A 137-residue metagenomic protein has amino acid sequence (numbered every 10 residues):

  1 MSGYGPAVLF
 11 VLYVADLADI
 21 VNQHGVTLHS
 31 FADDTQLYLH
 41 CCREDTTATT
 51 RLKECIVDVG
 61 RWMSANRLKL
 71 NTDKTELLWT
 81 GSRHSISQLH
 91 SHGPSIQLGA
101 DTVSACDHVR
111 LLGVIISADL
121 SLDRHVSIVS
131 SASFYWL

Functional and structural regions predicted by a protein language model:
S2-G5, Q36-R61: Catalytic palm subdomain of template-directed nucleic-acid polymerases, centered on the conserved carboxylate motif
G5-Y38, C42: Active-site palm subdomain of RNA-directed nucleic acid polymerases
L9-Y13, R51-C55, W136: Hydrophobic alpha-helical membrane-association signature
A18, V57-S64, F134-L137: Structural signal for well-ordered, non-membrane alpha-helices
G25-T27, S64-T72: Surface-exposed helix-capping loop/turn segments at secondary-structure junctions
L28, T49-L52, I56, L70 (+2 more regions): Hydrophobic packing residues in well-ordered alpha-helices of helical domains and bundles
E44, L68-D107: Short, conserved micro-motifs composed of acidic
A100-L137: Basic, alpha-helical interaction scaffolds
